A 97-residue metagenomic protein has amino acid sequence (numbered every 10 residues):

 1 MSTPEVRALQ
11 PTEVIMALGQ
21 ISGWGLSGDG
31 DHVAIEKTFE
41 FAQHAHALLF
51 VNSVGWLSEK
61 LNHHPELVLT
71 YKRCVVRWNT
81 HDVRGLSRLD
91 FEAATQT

Functional and structural regions predicted by a protein language model:
M1-T97: Charge-rich alpha-helical segments
